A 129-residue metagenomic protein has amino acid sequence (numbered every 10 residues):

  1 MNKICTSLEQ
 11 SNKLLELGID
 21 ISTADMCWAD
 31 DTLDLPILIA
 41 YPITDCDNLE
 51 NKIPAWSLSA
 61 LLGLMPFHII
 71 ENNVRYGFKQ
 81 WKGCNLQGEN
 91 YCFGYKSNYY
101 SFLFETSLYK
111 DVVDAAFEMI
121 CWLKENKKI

Functional and structural regions predicted by a protein language model:
M1-I129: Glycine-rich anion-binding surface patch
